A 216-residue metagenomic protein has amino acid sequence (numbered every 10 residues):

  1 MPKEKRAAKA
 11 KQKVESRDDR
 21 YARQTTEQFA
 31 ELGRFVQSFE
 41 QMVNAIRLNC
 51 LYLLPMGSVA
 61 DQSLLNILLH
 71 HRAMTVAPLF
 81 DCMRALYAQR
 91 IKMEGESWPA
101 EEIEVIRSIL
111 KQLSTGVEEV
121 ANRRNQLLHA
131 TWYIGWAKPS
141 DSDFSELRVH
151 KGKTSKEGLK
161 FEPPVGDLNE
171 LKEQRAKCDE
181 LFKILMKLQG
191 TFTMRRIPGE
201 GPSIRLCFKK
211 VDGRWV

Functional and structural regions predicted by a protein language model:
P2-Q37, N44-V216: Acidic, Ser/Thr/Gly/Pro-rich intrinsically disordered interaction regions
